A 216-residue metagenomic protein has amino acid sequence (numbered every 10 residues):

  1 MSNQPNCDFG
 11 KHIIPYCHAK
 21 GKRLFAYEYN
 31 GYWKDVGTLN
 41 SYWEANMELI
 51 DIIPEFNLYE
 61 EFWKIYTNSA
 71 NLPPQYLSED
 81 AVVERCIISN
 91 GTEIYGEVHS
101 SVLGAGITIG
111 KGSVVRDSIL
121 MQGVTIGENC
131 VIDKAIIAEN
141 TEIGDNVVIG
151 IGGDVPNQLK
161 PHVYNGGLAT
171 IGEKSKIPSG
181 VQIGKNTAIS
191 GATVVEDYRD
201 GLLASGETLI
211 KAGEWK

Functional and structural regions predicted by a protein language model:
S2-K216: Left-handed beta-helix
